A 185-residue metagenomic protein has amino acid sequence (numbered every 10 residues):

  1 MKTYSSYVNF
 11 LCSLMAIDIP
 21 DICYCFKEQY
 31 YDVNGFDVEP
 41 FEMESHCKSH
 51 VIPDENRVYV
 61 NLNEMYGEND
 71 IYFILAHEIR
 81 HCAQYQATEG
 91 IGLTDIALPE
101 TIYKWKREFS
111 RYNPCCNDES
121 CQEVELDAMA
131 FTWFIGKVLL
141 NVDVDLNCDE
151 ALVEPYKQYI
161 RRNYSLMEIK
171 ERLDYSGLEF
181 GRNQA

Functional and structural regions predicted by a protein language model:
M1-D21: Zn2+-dependent metallopeptidase catalytic core
Y4, Y72, S120, V124: Hydrophobic (often cysteine-bearing) scaffold residues that line and stabilize catalytic clefts of nucleotide/cofactor
I22-E39, R57-L62, F73, R172-Y175 (+1 more regions): Non-catalytic terminal regions of proteins
Q29-Y31, M65-Y66, G90, G136: Short, solvent-exposed loop/turn segments at secondary-structure junctions
G35-N69, C82-Q86: Active-site scaffold of zinc-dependent metalloenzymes
D70-E78: Short alpha-helical catalytic segment bearing the HExxH-like zincin motif of zinc-dependent metalloproteases
I79-I96: Catalytic Zn2+-binding segment of zinc metalloproteases
L93-E179: Metalloprotease/metallohydrolase-associated module, dominated by Zn2+-dependent proteases
